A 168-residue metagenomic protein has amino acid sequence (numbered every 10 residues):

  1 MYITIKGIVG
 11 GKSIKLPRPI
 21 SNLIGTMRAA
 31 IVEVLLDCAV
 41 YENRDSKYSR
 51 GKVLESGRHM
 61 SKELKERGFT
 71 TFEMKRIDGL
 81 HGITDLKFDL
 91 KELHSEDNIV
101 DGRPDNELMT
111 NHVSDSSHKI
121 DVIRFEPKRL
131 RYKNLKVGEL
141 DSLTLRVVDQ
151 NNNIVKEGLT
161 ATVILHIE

Functional and structural regions predicted by a protein language model:
M1-E168: The ATP-binding site of the protein kinase catalytic domain
